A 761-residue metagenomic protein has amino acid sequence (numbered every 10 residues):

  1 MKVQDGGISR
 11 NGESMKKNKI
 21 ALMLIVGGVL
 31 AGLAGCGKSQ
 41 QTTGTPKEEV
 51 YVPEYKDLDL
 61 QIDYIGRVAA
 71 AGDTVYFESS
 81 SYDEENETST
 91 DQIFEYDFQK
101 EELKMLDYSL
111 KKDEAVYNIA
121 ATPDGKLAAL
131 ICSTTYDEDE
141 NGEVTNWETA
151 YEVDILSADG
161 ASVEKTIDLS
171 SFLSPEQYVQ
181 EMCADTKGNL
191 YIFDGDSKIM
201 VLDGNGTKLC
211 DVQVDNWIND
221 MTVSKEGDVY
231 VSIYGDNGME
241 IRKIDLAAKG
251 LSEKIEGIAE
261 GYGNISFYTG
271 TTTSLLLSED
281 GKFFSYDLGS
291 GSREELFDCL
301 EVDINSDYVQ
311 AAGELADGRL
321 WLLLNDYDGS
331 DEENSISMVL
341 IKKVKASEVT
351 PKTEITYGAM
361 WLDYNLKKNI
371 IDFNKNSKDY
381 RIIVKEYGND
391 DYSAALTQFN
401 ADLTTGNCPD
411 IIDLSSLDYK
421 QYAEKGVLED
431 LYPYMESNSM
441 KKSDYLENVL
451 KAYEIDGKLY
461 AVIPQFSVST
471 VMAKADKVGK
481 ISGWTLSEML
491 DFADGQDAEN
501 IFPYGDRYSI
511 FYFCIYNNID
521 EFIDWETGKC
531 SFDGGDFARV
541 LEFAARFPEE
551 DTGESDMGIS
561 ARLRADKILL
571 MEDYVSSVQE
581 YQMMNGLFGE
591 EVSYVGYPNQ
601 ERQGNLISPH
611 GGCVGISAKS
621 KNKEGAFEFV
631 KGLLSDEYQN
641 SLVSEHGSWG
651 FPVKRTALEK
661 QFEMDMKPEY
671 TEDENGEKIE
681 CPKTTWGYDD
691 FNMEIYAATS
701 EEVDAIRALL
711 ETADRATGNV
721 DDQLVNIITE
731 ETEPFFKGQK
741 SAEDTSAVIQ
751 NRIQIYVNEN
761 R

Functional and structural regions predicted by a protein language model:
G32-G35: C-terminal motif of bacterial Sec signal peptides marking the signal peptidase cleavage site
G37-F94, F98-K100, D113, I119 (+11 more regions): Conserved N-terminal structural module of periplasmic/extracytoplasmic solute-binding proteins
D107-K112, K165-P175, L300-V302: Surface-exposed loop and turn segments in beta-propeller and other repeat-based domains that flank or scaffold
L417-T470, S487, E591-N599: Hinge/lid segment of periplasmic solute-binding proteins
Y432-D444, D520-L541, G596-L606, E711 (+1 more regions): Short, solvent-exposed loop/beta-turn-alpha elements that line the ligand-binding surface or hinge of extracytoplasmic
T527-G558, Y581-M584, V592-P598: Glycine-centered hinge/linker elements that transmit conformational signals in sensory and ligand-binding systems
N585-M664: Extracytoplasmic/periplasmic substrate-recognition and gating elements
E645-E730, P734: Long, aromatic- and glycine/proline-rich binding clefts that accommodate carbohydrate-like moieties
